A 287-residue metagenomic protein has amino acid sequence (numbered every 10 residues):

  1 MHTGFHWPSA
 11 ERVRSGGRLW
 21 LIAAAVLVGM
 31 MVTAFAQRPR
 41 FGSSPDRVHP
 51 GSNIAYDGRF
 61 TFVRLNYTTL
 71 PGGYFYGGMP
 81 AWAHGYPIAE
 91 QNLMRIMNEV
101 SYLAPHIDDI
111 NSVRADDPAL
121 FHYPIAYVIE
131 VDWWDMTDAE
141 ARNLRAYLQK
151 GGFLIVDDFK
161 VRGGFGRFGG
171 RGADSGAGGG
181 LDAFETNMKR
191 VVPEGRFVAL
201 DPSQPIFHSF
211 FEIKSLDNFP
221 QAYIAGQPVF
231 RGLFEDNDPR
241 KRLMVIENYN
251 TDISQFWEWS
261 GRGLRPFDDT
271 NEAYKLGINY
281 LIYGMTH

Functional and structural regions predicted by a protein language model:
M1-G16: N-terminal secretory signal peptides that target proteins for export/translocation
G16, W20-M31: Bacterial N-terminal signal peptides
F35-I125, I129-D132, D252-I253, W259-H287: Aromatic-Pro/Gly-enriched surface loop or interdomain linker that acts as a lid/target-recognition segment
F41-D46, L70-Y74, R162-W259, D269-Y274 (+1 more regions): An acidic, glycine-rich "communication" segment
G58-T61, F121-A126, K150-L154, G195-R196 (+1 more regions): Loop/turn elements at helix/coil->beta-strand transitions in domains of secreted/extracellular proteins
F62, I125-G178: Short alpha-beta junction capping motif
L103-R114, V156-F159, G195-S203: Surface-exposed patches in mature extracellular/periplasmic domains of secreted proteins
